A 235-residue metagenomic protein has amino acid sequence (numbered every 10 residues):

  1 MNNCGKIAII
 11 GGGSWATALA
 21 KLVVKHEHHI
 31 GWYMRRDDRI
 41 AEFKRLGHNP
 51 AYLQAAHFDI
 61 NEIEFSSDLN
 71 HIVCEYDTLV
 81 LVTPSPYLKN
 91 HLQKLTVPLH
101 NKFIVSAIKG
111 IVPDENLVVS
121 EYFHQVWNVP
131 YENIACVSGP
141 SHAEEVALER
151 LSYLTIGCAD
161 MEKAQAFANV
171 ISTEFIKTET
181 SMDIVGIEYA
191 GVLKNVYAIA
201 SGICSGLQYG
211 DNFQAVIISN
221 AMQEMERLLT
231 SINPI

Functional and structural regions predicted by a protein language model:
M1-A56, I63-S67: NAD(P)+-binding Rossmann beta1-loop-alpha1 motif at the extreme N-terminus of oxidoreductases
I7, H29-I30, E132-I134, T178: Hydrophobic anchor at the start of a short beta-strand that flanks the dinucleotide cofactor-binding loop
D38-E42, P113-E115, A164: Short, charged/polar "capping" segments at the starts of alpha-helices and the immediately preceding loops
Y52-N61, W127-N128, V170: Short, conserved catalytic or adaptor-binding loops enriched in Gly and charged residues
F65, L69-C74, T78-L151, F167: Rossmann-like NAD(P)(H) cofactor-binding subdomain of soluble oxidoreductases
Y122, V126-N133, L151-I199, I203-I235: Internal alpha-helical scaffold of NAD(P)-dependent oxidoreductase catalytic cores
